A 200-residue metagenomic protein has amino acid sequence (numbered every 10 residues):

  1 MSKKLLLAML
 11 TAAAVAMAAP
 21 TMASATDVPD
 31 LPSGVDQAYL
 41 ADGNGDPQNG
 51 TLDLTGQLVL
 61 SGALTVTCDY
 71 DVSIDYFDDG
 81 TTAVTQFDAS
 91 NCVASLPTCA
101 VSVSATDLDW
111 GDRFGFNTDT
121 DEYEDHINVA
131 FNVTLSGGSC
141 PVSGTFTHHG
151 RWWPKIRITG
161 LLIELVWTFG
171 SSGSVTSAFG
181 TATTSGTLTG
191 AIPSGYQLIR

Functional and structural regions predicted by a protein language model:
M1-K4: Positively charged n-region of N-terminal signal peptides that target proteins for export
A8-A18: Bacterial N-terminal signal peptides
T11, P32, A41, S136 (+1 more regions): Compositionally biased amphipathic helical and low-complexity segments enriched in hydrophobic
T21-A89, T176-R200: N-terminal segment immediately downstream of the Sec signal-peptide cleavage site in secreted/extracellular proteins
A41-G50, F116-Y123, K155-I158: Intrinsically disordered, low-complexity coil segments
D46-L54, A83, D121-N128, E164-V166: Short, hydrophobic/aromatic-rich segments at coil-to-beta transitions
L64-P154: Predominantly extracellular/secreted and cell-surface proteins with exposed, flexible low-complexity segments
I127-T189: A charged, solvent-exposed segment within the mature domains of Sec-exported extracytoplasmic proteins
